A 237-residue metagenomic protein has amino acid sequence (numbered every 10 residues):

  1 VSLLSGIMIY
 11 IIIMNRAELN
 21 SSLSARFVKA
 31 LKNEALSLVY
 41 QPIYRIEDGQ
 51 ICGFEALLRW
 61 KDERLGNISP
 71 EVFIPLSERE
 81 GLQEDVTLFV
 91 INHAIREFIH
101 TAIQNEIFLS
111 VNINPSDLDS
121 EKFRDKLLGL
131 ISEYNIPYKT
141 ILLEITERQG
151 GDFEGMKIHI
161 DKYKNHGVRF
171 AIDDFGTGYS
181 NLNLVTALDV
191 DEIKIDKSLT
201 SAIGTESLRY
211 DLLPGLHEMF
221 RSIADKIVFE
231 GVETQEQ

Functional and structural regions predicted by a protein language model:
S2-S37, E80, D117: C-di-GMP signaling machinery
L19-I74, I172: Active-site core of bacterial EAL-family cyclic-dinucleotide phosphodiesterase domains
N20, G66-P70, R79, F175-V185: Catalytic-site-adjacent helices and loops of nucleotide signaling machinery
G49, F73, V90, V111 (+3 more regions): Conserved, mostly hydrophobic/aromatic
E71-P75, E84, Y210: Conserved long alpha-helical elements within nucleotide-processing catalytic cores of c-di-GMP signaling and class III
L82-G155, G231: Catalytic core of bacterial c-di-GMP phosphodiesterases, primarily the EAL and HD-GYP domains, capturing alpha-helical
D125-L128, K157-I158, S207-P214: Charged helix-capping and loop-helix junction motifs
I131-I203, M219, I223-Q237: The catalytic core of metal-dependent phosphodiesterases that act on cyclic dinucleotides
